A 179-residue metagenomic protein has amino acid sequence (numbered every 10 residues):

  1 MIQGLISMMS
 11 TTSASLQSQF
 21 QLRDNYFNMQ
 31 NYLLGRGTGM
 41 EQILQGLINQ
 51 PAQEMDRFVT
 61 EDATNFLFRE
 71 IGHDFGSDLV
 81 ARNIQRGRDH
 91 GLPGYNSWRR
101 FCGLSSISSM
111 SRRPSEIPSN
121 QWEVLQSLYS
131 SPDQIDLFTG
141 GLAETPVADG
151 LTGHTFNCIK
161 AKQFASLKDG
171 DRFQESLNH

Functional and structural regions predicted by a protein language model:
M1-H179: Polyanionic, low-complexity segments and short acidic motifs
